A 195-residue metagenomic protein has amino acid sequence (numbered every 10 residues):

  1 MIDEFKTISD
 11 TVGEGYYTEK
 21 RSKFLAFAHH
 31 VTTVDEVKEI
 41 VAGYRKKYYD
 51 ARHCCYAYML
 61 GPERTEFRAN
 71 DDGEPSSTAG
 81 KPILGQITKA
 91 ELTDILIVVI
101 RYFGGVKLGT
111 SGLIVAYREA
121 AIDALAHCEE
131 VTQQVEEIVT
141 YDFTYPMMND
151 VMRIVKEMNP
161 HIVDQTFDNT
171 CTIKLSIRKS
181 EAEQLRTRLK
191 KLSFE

Functional and structural regions predicted by a protein language model:
M1-S77, D164: C-terminal regulatory domains involved in ligand/effector binding and gene-expression control
A26-H30, E137-F143, T170-I177: Short cationic amphipathic helices and targeting signals
Y48-A51, M158-V163, K190-E195: A common structural junction motif
C54-Y56, E130-V139, Q165-N169: Interdomain boundary/hinge elements
F67, E74-L108: Ordered, amphipathic secondary-structure segments that act as subunit-interaction surfaces in large macromolecular
L96-V99, V106-D150, I154-V155: Glycine- and Gly-Pro-enriched alpha-helical subdomains that act as flexible, kink-prone "lid/hinge" or packing modules
V151-E157, Q184-S193: Short amphipathic alpha-helices in soluble, non-transmembrane regions that often serve as interface/regulatory elements
L175, E181-Q184: Terminal, non-globular segments
